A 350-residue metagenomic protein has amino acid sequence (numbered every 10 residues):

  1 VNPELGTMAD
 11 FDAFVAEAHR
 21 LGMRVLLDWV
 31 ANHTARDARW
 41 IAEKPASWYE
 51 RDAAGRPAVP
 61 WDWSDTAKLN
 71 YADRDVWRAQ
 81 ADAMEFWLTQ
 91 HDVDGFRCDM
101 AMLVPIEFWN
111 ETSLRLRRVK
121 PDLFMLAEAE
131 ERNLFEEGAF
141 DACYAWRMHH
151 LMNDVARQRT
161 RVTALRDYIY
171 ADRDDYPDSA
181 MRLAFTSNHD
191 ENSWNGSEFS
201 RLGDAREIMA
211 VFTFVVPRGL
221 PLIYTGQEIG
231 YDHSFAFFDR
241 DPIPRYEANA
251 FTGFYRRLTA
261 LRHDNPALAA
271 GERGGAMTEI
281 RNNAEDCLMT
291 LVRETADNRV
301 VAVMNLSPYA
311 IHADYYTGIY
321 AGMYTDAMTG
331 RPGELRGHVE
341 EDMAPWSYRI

Functional and structural regions predicted by a protein language model:
V1-H91, E111-R118: Substrate-binding/active-site clefts of carbohydrate-active enzymes
V1-M8, D62-W77, D94-L103, H149-Q158 (+2 more regions): The substrate-binding groove and active-site-proximal loops of carbohydrate-active enzymes, especially glycoside
V15, H19, T89, D99-R182 (+7 more regions): Active-site-proximal helices and loops of the catalytic beta/alpha 8
V25-L27, F96, M125-A127, Y144 (+2 more regions): Hydrophobic faces of well-ordered beta-strands that scaffold small-molecule active sites in alpha/beta enzyme cores
H91-D92, G219: Short loop/turn motifs at secondary-structure junctions
R206: Conserved interdomain hinge at the start of the Helicase C-terminal
N298-L306: Short, well-ordered beta-strand segments enriched in hydrophobic/aromatic residues
L335-I350: C-terminal beta-strand-rich structural cap/linker in extracellular carbohydrate-active enzymes
